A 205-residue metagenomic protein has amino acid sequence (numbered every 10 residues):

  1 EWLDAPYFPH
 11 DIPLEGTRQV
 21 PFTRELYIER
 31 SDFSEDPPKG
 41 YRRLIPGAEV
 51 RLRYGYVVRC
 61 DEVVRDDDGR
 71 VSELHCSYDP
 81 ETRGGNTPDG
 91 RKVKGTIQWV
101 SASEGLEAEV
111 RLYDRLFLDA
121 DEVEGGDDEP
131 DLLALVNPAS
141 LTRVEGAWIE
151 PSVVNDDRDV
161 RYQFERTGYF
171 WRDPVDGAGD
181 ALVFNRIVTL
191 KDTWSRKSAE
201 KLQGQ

Functional and structural regions predicted by a protein language model:
E1-Q205: Polyanion-binding catalytic cores of nucleic-acid enzymes and NTP/SAM-utilizing transferases
